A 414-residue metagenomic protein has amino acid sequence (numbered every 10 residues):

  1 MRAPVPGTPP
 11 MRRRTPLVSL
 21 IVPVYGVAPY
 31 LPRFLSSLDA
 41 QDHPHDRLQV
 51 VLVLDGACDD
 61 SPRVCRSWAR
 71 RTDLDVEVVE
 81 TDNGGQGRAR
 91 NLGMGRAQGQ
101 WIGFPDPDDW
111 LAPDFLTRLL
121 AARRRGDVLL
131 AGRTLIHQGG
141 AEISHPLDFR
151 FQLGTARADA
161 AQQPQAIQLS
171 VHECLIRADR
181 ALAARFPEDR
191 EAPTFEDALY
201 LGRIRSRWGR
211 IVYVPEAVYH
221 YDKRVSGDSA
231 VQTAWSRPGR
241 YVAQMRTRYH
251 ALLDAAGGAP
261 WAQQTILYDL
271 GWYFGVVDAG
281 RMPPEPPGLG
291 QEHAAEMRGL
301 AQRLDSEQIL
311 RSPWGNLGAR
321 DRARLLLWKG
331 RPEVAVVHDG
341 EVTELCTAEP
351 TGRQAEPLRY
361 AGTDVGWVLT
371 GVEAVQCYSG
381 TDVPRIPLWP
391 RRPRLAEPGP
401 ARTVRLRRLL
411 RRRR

Functional and structural regions predicted by a protein language model:
M1-L17, Y25, A121, W261 (+1 more regions): Non-catalytic N-terminal targeting/anchoring module and adjacent flexible stem/linker that precedes the structured
V27-Q41: Short, well-formed alpha-helical segments that are part of the catalytic scaffolds of diverse glycosyltransferases
L54-R63, N83, D106: A conserved acidic beta->alpha catalytic loop
T81-A97: Glycine-rich, basic loop-to-helix element that forms the pyrophosphate-binding segment of sugar-nucleotide handling
I102: Short aromatic/hydrophobic "clamp" motif used to bind/position activated sugar donors
D114-P146: Conserved donor NDP-sugar-binding/catalytic core segment of glycosyltransferases
A192-P193, Y213-T247, V276-L289: Nucleotide-sugar-dependent glycosyltransferase catalytic core
P193-Y200: Acidic donor-binding loop at a coil-to-helix junction in glycosyltransferase catalytic cores that engages
